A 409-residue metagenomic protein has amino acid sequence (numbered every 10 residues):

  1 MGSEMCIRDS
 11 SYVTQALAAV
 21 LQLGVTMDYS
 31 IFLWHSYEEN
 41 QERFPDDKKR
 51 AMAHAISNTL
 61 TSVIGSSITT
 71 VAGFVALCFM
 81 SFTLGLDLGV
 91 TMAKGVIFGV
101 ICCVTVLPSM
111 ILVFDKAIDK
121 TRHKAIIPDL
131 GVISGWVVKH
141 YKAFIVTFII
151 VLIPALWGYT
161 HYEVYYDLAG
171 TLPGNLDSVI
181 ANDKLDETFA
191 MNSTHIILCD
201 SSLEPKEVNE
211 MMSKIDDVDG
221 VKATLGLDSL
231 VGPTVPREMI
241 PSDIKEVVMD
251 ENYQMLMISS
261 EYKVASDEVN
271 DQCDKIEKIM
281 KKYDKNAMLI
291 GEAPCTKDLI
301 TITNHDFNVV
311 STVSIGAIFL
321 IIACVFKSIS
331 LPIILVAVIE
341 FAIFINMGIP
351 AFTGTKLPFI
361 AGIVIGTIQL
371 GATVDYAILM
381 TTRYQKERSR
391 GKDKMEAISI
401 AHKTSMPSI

Functional and structural regions predicted by a protein language model:
M1-E4, R8-Y166, K281-I409: Membrane-embedded transmembrane helical bundles of large multi-pass transporters/channels
Y165-L331, A337-K356: Structured non-transmembrane domains adjacent to transmembrane bundles in polytopic membrane proteins
